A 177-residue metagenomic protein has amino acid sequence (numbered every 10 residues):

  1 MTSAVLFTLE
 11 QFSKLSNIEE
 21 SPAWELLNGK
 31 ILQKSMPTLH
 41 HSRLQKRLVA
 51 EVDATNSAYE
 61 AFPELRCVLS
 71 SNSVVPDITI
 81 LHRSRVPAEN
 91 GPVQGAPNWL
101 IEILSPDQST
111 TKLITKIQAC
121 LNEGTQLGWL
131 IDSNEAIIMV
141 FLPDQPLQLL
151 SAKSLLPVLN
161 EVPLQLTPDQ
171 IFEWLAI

Functional and structural regions predicted by a protein language model:
M1-I177: Gly/Pro/Ser/Thr-rich low-complexity, intrinsically disordered segments predominantly at protein N-termini
